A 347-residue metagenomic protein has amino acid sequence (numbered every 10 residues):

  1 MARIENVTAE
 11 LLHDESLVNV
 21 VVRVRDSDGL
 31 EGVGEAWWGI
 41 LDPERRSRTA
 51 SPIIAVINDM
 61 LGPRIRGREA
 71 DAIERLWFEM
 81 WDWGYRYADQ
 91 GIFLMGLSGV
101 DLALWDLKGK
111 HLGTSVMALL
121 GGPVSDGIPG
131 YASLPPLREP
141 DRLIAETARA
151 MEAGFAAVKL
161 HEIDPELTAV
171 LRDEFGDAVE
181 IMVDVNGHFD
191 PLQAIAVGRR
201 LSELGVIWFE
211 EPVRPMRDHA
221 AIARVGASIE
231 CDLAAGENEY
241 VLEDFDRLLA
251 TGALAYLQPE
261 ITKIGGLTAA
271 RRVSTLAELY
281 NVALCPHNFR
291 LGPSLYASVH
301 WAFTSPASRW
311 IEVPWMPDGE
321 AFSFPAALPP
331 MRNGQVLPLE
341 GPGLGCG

Functional and structural regions predicted by a protein language model:
M1-V33, W37-E44, E320-F324: Structured beta-strand/loop patches that form or line metal/cofactor-binding pockets in enzymes
A2, L12-D14, S27, V100 (+2 more regions): Flexible C-terminal active-site loop/helix
R25-H111: Metal- or metallocofactor-binding catalytic centers and their adjacent structured scaffolds across diverse enzyme
G29, L61, V100, G113 (+6 more regions): Conserved, mostly hydrophobic/aromatic
H111-P136, L167-E180: N-terminal small/glycine-rich loop or linker at the start of catalytic domains across soluble metabolic enzymes
G127-R142, D184-P191, A234: Active-site mouth loops of central-metabolism enzymes
R149-V158: Catalytic domains of carbohydrate-active enzymes, especially glycoside hydrolases
L160, P165-P293: Catalytic core of soluble alpha/beta enzymes
